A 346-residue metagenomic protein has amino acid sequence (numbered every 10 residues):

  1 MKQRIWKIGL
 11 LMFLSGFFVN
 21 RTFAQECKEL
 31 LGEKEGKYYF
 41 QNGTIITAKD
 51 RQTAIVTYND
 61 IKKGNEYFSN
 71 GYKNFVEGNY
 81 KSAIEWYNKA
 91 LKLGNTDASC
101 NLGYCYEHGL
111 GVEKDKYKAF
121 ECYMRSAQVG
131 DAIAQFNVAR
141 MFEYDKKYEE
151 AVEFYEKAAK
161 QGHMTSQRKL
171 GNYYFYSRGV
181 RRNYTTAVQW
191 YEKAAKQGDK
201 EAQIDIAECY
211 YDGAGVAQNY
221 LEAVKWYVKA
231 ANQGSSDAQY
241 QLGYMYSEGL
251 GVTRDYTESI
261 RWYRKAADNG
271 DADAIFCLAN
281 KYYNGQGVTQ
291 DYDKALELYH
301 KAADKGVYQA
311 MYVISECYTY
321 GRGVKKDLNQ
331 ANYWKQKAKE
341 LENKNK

Functional and structural regions predicted by a protein language model:
V19-A24: Sec/Tat signal peptide C-region and signal peptidase I cleavage site
C27-G43, Y58: Short aromatic-glycine-(Arg/Gly/Cys) micro-motifs in beta-strand/loop hairpins
A48-I61: A short, charged, amphipathic alpha-helix used as a generic interaction element across diverse proteins
D60-K62, N74, K92-T96, H108-L110 (+16 more regions): Short helix-capping/linker turns of helical repeat alpha-solenoids
E66-V76, C100-H108, F136-D145, K169-Y176 (+5 more regions): Hydrophobic face of amphipathic alpha-helices that form TPR/SEL1-like repeat modules and related alpha-solenoid
S126, Y312, E316-T319, K325-N343: TPR/TPR-like (Sel1-like) alpha-helical repeat modules
